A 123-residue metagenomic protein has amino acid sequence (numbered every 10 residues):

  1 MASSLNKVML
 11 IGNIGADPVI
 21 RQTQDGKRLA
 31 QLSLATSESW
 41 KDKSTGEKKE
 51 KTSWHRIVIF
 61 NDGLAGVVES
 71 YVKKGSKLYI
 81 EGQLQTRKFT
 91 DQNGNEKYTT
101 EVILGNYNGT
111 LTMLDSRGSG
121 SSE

Functional and structural regions predicted by a protein language model:
M1-E123: Single-stranded nucleic acid-binding surfaces, predominantly the OB-fold ssDNA-binding core
